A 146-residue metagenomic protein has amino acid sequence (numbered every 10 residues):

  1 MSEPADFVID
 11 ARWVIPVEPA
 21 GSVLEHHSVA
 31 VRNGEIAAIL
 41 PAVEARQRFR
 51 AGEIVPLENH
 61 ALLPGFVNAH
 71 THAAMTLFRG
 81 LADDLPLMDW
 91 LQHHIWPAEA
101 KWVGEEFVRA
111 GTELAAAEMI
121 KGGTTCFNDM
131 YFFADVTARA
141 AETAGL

Functional and structural regions predicted by a protein language model:
M1-R48, A61: N-terminal metal-binding scaffold of metallo-dependent hydrolase/deaminase domains
P4, E58-G65, A116: A generic hydrophobic-helix recognition signal that picks specific residues within alpha-helical hydrophobic
V8, E53-P56: Conserved beta-strand scaffold positions in the cores of enzyme catalytic domains, especially in NTP/NDP-utilizing
R12, V29, G34, N59 (+4 more regions): Divalent metal-coordination and catalytic microenvironments
V17, H72, F132: Flexible loop residues that form catalytic and substrate-binding hotspots at small-molecule/glycan-binding clefts
P64-T76: Histidine-centered catalytic micro-motifs
L77-R109: Active-site gating loops and adjacent loop-to-helix segments of metal-dependent hydrolytic enzymes
A100-L146: Active-site loop-helix segments enriched in His/Asp/Glu that coordinate and activate a nucleophilic water at divalent
